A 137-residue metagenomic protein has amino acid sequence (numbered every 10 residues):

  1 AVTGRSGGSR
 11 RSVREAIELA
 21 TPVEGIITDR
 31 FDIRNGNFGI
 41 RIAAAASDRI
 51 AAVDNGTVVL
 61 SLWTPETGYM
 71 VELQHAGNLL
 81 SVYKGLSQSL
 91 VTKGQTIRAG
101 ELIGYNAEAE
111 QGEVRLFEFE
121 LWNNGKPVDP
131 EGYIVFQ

Functional and structural regions predicted by a protein language model:
A1-T67, R98: Surface-exposed, glycine-biased beta-strand/turn segments
I17-A20, G25-I27, M70, N78 (+3 more regions): Compact recognition or signaling/catalytic modules
G25, D48, S81, S89 (+1 more regions): Glycine-centered loop/turn positions within well-structured domains that cap or flank conserved ligand/cofactor-binding
T28, T57-V59, S87, G104-A107: Conserved positions in beta-strands of structured domains
D32-R34, A45-S47, N55, W63 (+4 more regions): Solvent-exposed coil/turn segments that connect beta secondary-structure elements in extracytoplasmic/periplasmic
I40-A43, M70-H75, E118-E120: Short, acidic/hydrophobic/Gly-rich beta-strand patch recurrent on exposed beta strands that often constitutes part
V53-L90: Zn2+-dependent peptidoglycan hydrolase active-site motif and core
K93-Q137: Conserved, short, structured surface segments that act as functional micro-motifs
